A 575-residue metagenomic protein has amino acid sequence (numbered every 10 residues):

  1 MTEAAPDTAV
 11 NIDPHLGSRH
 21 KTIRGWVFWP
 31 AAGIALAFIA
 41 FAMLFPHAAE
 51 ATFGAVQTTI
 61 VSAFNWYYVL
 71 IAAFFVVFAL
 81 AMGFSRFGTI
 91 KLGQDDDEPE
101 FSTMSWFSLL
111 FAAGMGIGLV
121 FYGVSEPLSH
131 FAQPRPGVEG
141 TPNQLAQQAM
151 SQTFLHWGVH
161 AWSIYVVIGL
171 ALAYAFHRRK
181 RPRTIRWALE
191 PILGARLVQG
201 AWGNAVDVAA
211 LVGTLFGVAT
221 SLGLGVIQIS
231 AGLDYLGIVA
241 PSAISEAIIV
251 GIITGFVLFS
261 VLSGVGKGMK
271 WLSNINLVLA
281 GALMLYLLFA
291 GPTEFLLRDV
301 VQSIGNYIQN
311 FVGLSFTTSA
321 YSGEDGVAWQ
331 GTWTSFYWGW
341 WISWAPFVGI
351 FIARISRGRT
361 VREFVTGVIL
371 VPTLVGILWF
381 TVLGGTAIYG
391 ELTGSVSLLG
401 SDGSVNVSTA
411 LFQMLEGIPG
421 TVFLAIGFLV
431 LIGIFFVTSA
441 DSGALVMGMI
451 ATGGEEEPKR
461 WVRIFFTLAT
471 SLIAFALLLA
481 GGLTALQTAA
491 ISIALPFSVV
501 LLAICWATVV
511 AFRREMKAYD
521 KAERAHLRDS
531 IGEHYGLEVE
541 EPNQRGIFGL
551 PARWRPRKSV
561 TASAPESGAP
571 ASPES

Functional and structural regions predicted by a protein language model:
M1-T8, A522-S575: Long, low-complexity, intrinsically disordered cytosolic termini of multi-pass membrane proteins
T2-L145, A507-F512, K558: N-terminal alpha-helical transmembrane segments of multi-pass membrane transport and channel/translocase proteins
A9-S18, A51-Q57, S85-T103, L128-Q152 (+4 more regions): Flexible loop linkers connecting adjacent transmembrane helices in multi-pass alpha-helical membrane transporters
H15-H20, P46-I60, L80-E100, A149-H156 (+7 more regions): Membrane-water interface regions at transmembrane-helix termini and the short interhelical loops of multi-pass membrane
S18-V27, V61-N65, D95-A113, M150-V159 (+5 more regions): Transmembrane-helix boundary/entry motifs in multi-pass membrane transporters
R19-W29, G33-M43, V76-A81, M115-L119 (+7 more regions): Helix-loop-helix module between adjacent transmembrane segments
I34, Y67-F84, A280-G291, V375-G385 (+3 more regions): Hydrophobic alpha-helical segments of multi-pass membrane transport proteins
V198-G200, V208-R359, T366, V371-I426 (+1 more regions): Membrane-embedded translocation segments of transport machinery
